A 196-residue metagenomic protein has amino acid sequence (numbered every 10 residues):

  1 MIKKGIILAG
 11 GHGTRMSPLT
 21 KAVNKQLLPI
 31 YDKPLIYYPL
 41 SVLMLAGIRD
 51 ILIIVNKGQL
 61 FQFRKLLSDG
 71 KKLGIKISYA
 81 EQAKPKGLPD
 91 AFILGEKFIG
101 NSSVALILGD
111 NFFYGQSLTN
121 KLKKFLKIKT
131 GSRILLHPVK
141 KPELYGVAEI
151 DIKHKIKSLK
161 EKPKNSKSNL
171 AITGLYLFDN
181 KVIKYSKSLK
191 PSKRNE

Functional and structural regions predicted by a protein language model:
M1-I7, R15-P18, L28-P29, K33-L108 (+1 more regions): Conserved N-terminal catalytic core of the sugar/cofactor nucleotidyltransferase
G11, D110, P138: Active-site glycine-centered loops adjacent to acidic/histidine catalytic or metal-binding residues that shape
G11, G58, N180-K181: Alpha-helix/helix-capping structural signal
P29, E149, L177-D179: Short, well-ordered beta-strand micro-motif
G115-E143: Conserved donor-nucleotide/metal-binding helix-loop-beta segment in metal-dependent transferases, i.e., the alpha-helix
L126, K155-E196: Catalytic-core segments of class I nucleotidyltransferases/pyrophosphorylases that form NMP-activated intermediates
E149-K155: Short acidic-glycine loop/turn motifs at beta-strand connectors
